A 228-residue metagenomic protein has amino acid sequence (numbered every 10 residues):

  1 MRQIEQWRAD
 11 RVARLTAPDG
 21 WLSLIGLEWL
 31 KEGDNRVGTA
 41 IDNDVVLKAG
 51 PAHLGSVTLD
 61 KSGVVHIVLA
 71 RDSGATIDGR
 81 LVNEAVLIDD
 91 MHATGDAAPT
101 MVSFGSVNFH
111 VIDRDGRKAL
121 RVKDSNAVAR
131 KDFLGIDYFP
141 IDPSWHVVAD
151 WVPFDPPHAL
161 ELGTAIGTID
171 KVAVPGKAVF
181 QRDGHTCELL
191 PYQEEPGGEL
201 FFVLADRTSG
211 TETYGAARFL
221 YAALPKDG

Functional and structural regions predicted by a protein language model:
M1-L24: N-terminal pre-domain segments of enzymes
S23-V102, Y221-L224: Forkhead-associated
G50-H53, N83, I88-D89, R114-R117 (+2 more regions): A short, sequence-level motif marking secondary-structure junctions
G55-L59, V107-D113, A149, C187-P191: Broad, structure-driven detector of short, well-ordered beta-strand segments within folded domains
V57-D60, A173-T213: Mid-length scaffold segments of soluble, non-membrane domains
D78, S103-G105, K123, Q181-H185 (+1 more regions): Short strand-coil-strand connectors
S103-V172: Surface-exposed beta-loop interaction hotspot
D206-D227: Acidic, glycine-rich flexible loop segments
